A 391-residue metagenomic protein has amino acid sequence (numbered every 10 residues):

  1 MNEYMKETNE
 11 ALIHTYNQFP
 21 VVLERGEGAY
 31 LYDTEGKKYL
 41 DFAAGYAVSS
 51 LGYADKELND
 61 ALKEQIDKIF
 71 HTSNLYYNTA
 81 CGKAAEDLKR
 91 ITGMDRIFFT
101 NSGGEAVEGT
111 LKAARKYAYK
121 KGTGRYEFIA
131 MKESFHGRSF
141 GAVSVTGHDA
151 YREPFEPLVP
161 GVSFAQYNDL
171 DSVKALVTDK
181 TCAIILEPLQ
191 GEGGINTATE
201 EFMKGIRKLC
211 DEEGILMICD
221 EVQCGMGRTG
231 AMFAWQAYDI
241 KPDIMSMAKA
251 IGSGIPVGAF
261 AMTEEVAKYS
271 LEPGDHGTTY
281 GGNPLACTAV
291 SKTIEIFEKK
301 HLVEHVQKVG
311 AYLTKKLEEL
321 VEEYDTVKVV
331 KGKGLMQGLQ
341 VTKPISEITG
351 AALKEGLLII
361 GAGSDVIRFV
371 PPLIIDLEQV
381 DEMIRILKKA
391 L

Functional and structural regions predicted by a protein language model:
M1-L391: Conserved N-terminal phosphate-binding loop of PLP-dependent enzymes in the Aspartate aminotransferase
